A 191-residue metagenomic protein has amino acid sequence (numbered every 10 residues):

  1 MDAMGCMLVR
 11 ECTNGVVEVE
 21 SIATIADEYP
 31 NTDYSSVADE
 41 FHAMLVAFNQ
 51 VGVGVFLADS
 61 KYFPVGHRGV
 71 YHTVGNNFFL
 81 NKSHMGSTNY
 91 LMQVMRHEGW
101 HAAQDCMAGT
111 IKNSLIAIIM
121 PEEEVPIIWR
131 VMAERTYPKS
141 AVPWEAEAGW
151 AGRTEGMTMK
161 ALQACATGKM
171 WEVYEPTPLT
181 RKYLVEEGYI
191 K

Functional and structural regions predicted by a protein language model:
D2-V74: Auxiliary, metal-adjacent structural segments of Zn-dependent hydrolase domains
R10, A103, G152-G156: Generic helix-packing signal
A43, Y90, V94, E98 (+1 more regions): Extracytoplasmic/secreted proteins, especially bacterial periplasmic and envelope-associated proteins
D59-K61, K82-M85, C106-G109: A mature extracytoplasmic/lumenal domain signature
F78-F79, A102-Q104, W150-A151: Structural recognition of the beta-strand scaffold that forms the well-ordered cores of secreted hydrolase catalytic
F78-M95: Short pre-active-site segment immediately N-terminal to the catalytic Zn-binding motif
G99-I116: Catalytic Zn2+-binding segment of zinc metalloproteases
N113-K191: Metalloprotease/metallohydrolase-associated module, dominated by Zn2+-dependent proteases
